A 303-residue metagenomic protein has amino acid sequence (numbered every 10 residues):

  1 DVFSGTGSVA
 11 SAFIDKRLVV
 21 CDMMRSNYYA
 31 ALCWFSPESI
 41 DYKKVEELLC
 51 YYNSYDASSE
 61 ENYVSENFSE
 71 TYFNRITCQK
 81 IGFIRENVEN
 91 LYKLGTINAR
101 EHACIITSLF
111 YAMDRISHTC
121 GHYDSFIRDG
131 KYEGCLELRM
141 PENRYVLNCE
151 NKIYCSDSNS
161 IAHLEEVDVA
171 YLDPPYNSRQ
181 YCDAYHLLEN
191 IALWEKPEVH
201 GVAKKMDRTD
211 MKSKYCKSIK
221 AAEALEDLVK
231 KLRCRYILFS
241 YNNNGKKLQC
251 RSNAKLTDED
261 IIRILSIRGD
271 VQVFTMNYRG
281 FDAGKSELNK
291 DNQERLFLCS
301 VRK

Functional and structural regions predicted by a protein language model:
D1-F13, V20-R25, H163-A184, S240-N242: Conserved proline-anchored active-site loop of SAM-dependent methyltransferases that bridges a beta-strand
A10-F13, Y29-C33, L164-V167, Q180-E189 (+2 more regions): A short acidic (Asp/Glu
R17-V19, M24-Y145, S178, C182-S218 (+1 more regions): Class I S-adenosyl-L-methionine-dependent methyltransferase module
V19, K152-Y154, Q272-F274: General small-molecule cofactor/ligand-binding pocket signal
R144-K152: A short helix-to-beta-strand connector/capping loop
C155-S160: Conserved SAM/SAH-binding loop
S213-G269: Conserved Class I SAM-dependent methyltransferase catalytic core
K255-K303: Class I S-adenosyl-L-methionine
